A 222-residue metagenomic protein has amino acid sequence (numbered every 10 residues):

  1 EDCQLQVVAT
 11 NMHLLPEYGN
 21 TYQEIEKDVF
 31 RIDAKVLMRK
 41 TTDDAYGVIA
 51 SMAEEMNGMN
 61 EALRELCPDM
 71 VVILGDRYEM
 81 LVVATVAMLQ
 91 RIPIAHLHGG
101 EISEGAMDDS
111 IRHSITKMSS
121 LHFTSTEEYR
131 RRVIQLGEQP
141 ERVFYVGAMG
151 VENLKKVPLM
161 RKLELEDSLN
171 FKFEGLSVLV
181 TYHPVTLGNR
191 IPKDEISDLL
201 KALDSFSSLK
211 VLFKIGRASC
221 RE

Functional and structural regions predicted by a protein language model:
E1, M38-P140: Active-site and donor-binding regions of nucleotide-sugar-utilizing enzymes
Q4, L200-G216: A conserved nucleotide-sugar
Q4-S51: Conserved nucleotide-sugar phosphate-binding/catalytic loop shared by glycosyltransferases and other
Q6-A9, H96, Y145, V180-H183 (+1 more regions): Structural beta-sheet core signal
A9-M12, G99, A148, G216: Cofactor-binding loop segments of dinucleotide-utilizing enzymes, especially the Rossmann-like FAD- and NAD(P)+-binding
L14-E17, M118-D194: A nucleotide-sugar donor-handling region in carbohydrate enzymes
D109-S110, P192-L200: Charged helix-capping and loop-helix junction motifs
A218-E222: Conserved small/polar residues in nucleotide/adenosyl-binding loops
